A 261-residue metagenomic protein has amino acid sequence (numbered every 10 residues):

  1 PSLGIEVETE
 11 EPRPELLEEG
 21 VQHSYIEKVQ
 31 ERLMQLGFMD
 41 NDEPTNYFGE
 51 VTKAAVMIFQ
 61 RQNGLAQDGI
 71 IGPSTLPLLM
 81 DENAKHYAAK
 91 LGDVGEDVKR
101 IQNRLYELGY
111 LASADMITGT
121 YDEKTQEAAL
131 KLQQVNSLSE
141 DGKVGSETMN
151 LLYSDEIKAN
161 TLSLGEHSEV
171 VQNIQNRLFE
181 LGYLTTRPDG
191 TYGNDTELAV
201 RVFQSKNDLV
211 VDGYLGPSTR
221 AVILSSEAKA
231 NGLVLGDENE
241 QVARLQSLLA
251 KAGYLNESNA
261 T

Functional and structural regions predicted by a protein language model:
P1-T261: Cell-envelope/ECM-targeting effectors and their regulatory/trafficking segments
